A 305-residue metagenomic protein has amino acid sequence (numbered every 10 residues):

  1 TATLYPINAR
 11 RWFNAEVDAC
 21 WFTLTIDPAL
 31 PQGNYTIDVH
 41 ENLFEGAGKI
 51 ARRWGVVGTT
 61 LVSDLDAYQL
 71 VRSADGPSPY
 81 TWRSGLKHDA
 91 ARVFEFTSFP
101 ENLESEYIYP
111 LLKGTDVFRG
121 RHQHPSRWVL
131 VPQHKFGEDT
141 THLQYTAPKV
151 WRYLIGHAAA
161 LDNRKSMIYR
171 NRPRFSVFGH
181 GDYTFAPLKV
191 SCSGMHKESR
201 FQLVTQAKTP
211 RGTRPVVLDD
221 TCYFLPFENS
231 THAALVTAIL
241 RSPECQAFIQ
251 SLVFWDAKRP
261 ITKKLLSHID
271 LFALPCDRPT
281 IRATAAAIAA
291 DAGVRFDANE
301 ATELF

Functional and structural regions predicted by a protein language model:
T1-F94, D219-D220: Signature of N6-adenine DNA methyltransferases within the class I
I7-W12, S176-H180, F254-D256: Short, solvent-exposed loop/turn elements at beta->coil junctions and helix N-caps that rim active or binding pockets
V17-C20, I108, S126, L188 (+2 more regions): Residues that flank catalytic or metal-binding motifs in active/ligand-binding sites
W21-T25, K113, F224-P226, D270-A273: Short, well-ordered beta-strand micro-motif
A47-G58, L65, S267-F305: Non-catalytic DNA-recognition/assembly elements of restriction-modification systems
D64-P215: Polyanion-binding catalytic cores of nucleic-acid enzymes and NTP/SAM-utilizing transferases
F201-A238: A short beta-sheet element
Y223-H268: Basic, amphipathic alpha-helical recognition segments used for DNA target recognition
